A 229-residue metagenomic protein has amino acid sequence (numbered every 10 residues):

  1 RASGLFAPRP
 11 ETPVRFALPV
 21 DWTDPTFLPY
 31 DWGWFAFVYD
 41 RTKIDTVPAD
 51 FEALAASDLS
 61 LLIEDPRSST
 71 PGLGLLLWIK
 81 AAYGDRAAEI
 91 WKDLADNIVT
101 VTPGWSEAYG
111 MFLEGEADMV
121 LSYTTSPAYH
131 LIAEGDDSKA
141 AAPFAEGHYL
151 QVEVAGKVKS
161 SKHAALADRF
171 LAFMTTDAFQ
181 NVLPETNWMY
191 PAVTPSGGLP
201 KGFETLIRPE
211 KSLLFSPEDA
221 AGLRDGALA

Functional and structural regions predicted by a protein language model:
R1, L113, A117-S138, N187: A ligand-binding cleft/hinge motif common to bilobed small-molecule-binding domains
R1-A117: Extracytoplasmic ligand-binding site segments that recognize negatively charged/polar headgroups
F6-V14, P25-P29, E52, L131-Y149 (+1 more regions): Short beta-strand->loop
G33, W91-A95, V101-T102, E134-K159 (+2 more regions): Periplasmic-binding protein-like
A36-K43, K80, Q151-A164, V182-E185: A bilobed periplasmic-binding-protein/Venus flytrap-type ligand-binding module shared by bacterial periplasmic
A108-M111, A117, P127, A167 (+1 more regions): Short, hydrophobic alpha-helical packing/hinge segments within bilobed ligand-binding/sensory domains
V158-F215: Mature extracytoplasmic/periplasmic domains
S212-A229: Conserved C-terminal helix/tail region of periplasmic/extracytoplasmic solute-binding proteins
